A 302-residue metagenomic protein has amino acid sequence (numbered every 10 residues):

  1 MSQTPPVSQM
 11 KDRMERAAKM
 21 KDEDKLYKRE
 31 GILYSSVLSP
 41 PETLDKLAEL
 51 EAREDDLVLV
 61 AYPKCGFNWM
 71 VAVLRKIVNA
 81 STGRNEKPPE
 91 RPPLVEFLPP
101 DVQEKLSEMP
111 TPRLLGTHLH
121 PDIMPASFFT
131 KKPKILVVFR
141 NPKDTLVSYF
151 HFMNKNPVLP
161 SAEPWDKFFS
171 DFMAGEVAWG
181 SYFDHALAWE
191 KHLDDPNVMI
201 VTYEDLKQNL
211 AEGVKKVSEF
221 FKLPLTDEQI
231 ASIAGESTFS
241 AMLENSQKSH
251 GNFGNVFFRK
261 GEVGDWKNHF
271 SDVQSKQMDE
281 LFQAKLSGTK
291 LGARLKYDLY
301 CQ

Functional and structural regions predicted by a protein language model:
M1-V201, Q247-Q302: PAPS-dependent sulfotransferase catalytic domain
N68-A80, V201-L225, I233, D279: PAPS/PAP-binding and catalytic site of the sulfotransferase fold
K87, K222-S232, R294: Short, surface-exposed acidic
P92-P100, E228-S237, E244: Cytochrome P450 I-helix active-site segment
M124-A126, N209-G213, S240-E244: Short, solvent-exposed polar/charged micro-motifs at secondary-structure junctions
F168, K216, Q229: Cysteine protease-like catalytic core of ubiquitin/ubiquitin-like
A231-F239, S275, L286-S287: C-terminal anion-handling pockets and recognition modules
